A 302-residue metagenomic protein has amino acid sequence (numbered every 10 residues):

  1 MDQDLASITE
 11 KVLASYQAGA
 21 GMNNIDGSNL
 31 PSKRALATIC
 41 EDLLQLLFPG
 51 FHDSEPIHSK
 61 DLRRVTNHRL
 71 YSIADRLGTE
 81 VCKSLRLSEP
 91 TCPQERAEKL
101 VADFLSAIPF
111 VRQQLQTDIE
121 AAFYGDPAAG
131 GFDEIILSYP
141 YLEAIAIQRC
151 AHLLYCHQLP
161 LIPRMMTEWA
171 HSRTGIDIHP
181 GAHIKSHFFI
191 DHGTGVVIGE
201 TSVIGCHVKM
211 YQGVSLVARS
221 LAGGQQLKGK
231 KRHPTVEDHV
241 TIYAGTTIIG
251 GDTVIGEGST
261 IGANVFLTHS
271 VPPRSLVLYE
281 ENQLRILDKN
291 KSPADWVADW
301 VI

Functional and structural regions predicted by a protein language model:
M1-E168, S292-I302: Terminal amphipathic alpha-helical/low-complexity segments used for targeting or macromolecular assembly
G130-F132, R149, H171-R173, Y211 (+1 more regions): Residue-level signal for pocket-adjacent positions within structured domains
W169-H171, G181, L227: Short solvent-exposed loop/turn micro-motifs enriched in small/polar/acidic residues
T174, H179-P180, K185-S186, D191-E200 (+11 more regions): Left-handed beta-helix
Q225-R232: Regulatory activation segment
L284-A294: Juxtamembrane/interfacial segments around transmembrane helices
